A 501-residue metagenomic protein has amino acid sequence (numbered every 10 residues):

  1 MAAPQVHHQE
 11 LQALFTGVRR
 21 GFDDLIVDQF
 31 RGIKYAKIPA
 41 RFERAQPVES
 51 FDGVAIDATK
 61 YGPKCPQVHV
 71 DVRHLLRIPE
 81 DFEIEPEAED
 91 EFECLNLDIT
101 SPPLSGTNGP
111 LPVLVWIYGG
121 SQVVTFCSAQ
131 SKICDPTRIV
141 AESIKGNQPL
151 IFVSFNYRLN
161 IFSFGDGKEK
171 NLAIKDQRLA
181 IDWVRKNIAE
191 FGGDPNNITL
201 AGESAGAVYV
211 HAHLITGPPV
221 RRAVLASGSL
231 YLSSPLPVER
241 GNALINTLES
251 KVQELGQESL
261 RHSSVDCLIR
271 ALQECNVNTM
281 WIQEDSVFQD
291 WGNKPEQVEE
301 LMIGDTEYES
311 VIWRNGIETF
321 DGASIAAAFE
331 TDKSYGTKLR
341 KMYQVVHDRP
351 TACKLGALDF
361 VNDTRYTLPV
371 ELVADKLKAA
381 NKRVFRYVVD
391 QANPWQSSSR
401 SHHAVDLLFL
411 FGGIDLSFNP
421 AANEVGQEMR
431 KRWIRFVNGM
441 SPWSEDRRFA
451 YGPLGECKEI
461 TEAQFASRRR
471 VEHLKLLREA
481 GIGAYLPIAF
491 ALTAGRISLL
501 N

Functional and structural regions predicted by a protein language model:
A2-K168, A422-V425, M440-S441, I497-N501: Non-catalytic accessory segments of hydrolases
N108-P110, G165-L172, L179-A201: Gly/Ser-rich "nucleophile elbow"/oxyanion-hole loop immediately N-terminal to the catalytic nucleophile in hydrolases
N108-P110, V124-K132, S163-G167, H211-H213 (+3 more regions): Short, solvent-exposed loop/turn and secondary-structure capping segments
G109-V113, N147-I151, D194-I198, P218-R222 (+2 more regions): Loop/turn elements at helix/coil->beta-strand transitions in domains of secreted/extracellular proteins
L179, K186, E190, N197 (+4 more regions): Substrate-access "cap/lid" subdomains that shape and gate the entrance to catalytic or ligand-binding pockets
G202-G206: Gly/Ala-rich beta-loop-alpha elbow adjacent to hydrolase catalytic centers
A207-P218: Short glycine-enriched nucleophile-adjacent loop and the immediately C-terminal alpha-helix near the catalytic center
T367-E371, D375-N501: Mobile gating loops/cap/lid regions near enzyme active sites that modulate substrate access
